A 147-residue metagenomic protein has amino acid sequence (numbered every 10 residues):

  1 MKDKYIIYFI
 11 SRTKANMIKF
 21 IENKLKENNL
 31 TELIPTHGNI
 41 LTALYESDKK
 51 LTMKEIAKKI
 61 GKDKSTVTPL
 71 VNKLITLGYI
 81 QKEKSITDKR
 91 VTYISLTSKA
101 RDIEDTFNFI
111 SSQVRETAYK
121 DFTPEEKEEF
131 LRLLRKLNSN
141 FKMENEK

Functional and structural regions predicted by a protein language model:
M1, P124-K147: C-terminal regulatory/oligomerization modules of transcriptional regulators
M1-L30: N-terminal leader segment of winged-helix/HTH proteins
K2, I6, T36-H37, K99 (+1 more regions): N-terminal positioning helix adjacent to the helix-turn-helix/winged-helix DNA-binding module
K2, L33, S111: Residue-level marker of regulatory loop/turn positions in helix-turn-helix DNA-binding domains and in histidine
T13, M17, K24, I60 (+2 more regions): Alpha-helical linker/hinge and terminal dimerization helices associated with HTH transcriptional regulators
K19-T66: N-terminal helix-turn-helix DNA-binding core of bacterial DNA-binding proteins
T42-E46, N108, R135: Short, locally clustered residues in the helix-turn-helix/winged-helix DNA-binding domain
N72-R132: Charged, amphipathic alpha-helical coiled-coil/dimerization segments
